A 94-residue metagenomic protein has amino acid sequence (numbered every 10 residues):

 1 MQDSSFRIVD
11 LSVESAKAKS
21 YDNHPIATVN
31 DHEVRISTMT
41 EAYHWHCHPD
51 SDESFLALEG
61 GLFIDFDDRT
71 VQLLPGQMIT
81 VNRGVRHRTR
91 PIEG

Functional and structural regions predicted by a protein language model:
M1-R35: A short, N-terminal "cap"/entry segment at the start of jelly-roll beta-barrel domains of the cupin/DSBH fold
K19-S20, E33-P49: Conserved short histidine dyad/triad with adjacent acidic residue
N30, D65-R69: Short strand-coil-strand connectors
N30, L58-E59, L74-P75: A cytosolic small-molecule/anion-sensing beta-strand core signal
T38-M39, H48-D65: Short, conserved beta-strand element in jelly-roll/cupin
E41-H44, R69, G84-R86: Short beta-turn/strand-loop junction motif enriched in small, turn-promoting residues
D68-R83: Short acidic-glycine-tyrosine-enriched beta hairpin
R83-G94: Ligand-binding loop in jelly-roll beta-barrel domains
